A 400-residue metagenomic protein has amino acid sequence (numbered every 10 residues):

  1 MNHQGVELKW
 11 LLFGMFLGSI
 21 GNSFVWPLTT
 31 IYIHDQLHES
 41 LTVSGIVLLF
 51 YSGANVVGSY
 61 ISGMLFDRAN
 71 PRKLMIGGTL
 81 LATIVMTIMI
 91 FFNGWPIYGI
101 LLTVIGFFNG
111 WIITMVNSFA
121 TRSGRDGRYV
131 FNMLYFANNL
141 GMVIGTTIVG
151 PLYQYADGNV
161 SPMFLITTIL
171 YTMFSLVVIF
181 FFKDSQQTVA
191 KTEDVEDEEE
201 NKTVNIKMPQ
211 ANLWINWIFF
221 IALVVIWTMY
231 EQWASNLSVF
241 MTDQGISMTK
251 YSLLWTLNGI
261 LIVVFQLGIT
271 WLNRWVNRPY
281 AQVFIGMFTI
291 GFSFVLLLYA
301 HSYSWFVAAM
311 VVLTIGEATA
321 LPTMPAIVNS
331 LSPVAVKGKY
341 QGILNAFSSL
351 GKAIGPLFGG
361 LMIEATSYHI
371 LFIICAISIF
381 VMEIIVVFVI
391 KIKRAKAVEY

Functional and structural regions predicted by a protein language model:
M1-G5, S185-F220: Juxtamembrane intracellular "pre-TM" segments in multi-pass secondary transporters
N2-S52, I215-W255: Helix-loop boundary and gating motifs at the non-cytosolic
S52-Y60, M142-V143, G259-L267, K352-A353: Residue-level signature of mid-helix packing/kink "hotspots" within the transmembrane helices of 12-pass Major
V57-N93: Conserved MFS/SLC helix-loop-helix module at the cytosolic interface between two early adjacent transmembrane helices
G58-N70, Y153, F265-R278, I363: Helix-to-loop junctions at the C-terminal end of transmembrane segments in multipass secondary transporters
K73-T87, A281-L296: Structural signature of the two symmetry-related core transmembrane helices
T103-N138: Cytoplasmic helix-loop-helix junction between adjacent transmembrane helices in 12-TM secondary transporters
P162-F180, F372-F388: Symmetry-related core transmembrane helices of the 12-TM Major Facilitator Superfamily/SLC fold
